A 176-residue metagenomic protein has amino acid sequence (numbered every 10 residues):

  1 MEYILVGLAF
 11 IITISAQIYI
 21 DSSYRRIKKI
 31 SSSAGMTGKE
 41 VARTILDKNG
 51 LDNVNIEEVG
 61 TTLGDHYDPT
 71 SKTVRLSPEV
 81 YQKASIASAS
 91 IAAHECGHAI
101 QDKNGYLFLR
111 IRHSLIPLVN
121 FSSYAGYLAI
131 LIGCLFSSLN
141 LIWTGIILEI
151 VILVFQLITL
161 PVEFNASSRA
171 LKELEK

Functional and structural regions predicted by a protein language model:
M1-S23, G133, N140-I146, I152 (+2 more regions): Hydrophobic alpha-helical transmembrane segments of small proteolipidic membrane proteins, enriched in energy-coupled
Y3-I4, V80-Q82, Y124-A125: Short hydrophobic/aromatic segments of transmembrane alpha-helices and their interfaces
A16, Y124-Y127, R169: Amphipathic, well-ordered alpha-helical segments in soluble domains
I18-V119, V154-K176: Polar-ligand-bearing catalytic/cofactor-coordination segments of membrane-embedded or membrane-tethered inner-membrane
K39, H98, Y127, C134 (+1 more regions): Gly/Ser/Thr-rich helix-start
Q82-A93, I132-G145: Short, surface-exposed, charge-dense and proline/glycine-enriched linear segments
L115-S138: Post-HExxH zinc-binding segment in Zn-dependent metallohydrolases
